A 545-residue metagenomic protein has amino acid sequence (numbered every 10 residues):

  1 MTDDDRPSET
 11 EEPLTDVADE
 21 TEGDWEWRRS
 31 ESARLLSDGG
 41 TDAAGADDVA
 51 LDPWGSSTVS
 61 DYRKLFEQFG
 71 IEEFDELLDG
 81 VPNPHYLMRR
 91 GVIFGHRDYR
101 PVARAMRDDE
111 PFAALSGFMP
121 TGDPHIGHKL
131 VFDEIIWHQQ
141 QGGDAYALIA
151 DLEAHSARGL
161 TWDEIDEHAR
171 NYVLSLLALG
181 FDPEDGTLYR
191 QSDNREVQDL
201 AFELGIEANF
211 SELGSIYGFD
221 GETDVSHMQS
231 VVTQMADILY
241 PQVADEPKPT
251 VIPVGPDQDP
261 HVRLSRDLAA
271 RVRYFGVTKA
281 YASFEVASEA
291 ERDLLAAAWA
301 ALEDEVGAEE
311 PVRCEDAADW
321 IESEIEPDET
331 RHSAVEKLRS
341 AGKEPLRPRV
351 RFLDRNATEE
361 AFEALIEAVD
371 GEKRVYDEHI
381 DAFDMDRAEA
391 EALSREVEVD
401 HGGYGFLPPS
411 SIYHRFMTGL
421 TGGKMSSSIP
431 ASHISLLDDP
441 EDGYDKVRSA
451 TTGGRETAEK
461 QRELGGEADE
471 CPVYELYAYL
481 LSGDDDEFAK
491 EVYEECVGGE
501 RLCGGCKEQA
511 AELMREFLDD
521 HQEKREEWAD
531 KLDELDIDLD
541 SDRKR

Functional and structural regions predicted by a protein language model:
M1-F118, A270-S432, L436, R448 (+1 more regions): Non-catalytic terminal extensions that flank enzyme cores
P82-A154, I252-P256: N-terminal catalytic cores of NTP/NDP-binding nucleotidyl/phosphoryl-transfer enzymes
I126-H128, R158-D163: Short, solvent-exposed loop/turn segments at secondary-structure boundaries
E164-R190: A glycine-rich helix N-cap at a beta->alpha junction
L176, G221-Y240, G255-D259: Domain-scale recognition of functional cores that engage charged ligands
V254-R263, T452: Glycine-rich ThDP/TPP pyrophosphate-binding loop and its adjacent helix/strand module within ThDP-dependent enzymes
R263-A270: Short active-site loop/helix that positions an aromatic residue
G402, G466-E470: Small-residue-rich helix-loop
